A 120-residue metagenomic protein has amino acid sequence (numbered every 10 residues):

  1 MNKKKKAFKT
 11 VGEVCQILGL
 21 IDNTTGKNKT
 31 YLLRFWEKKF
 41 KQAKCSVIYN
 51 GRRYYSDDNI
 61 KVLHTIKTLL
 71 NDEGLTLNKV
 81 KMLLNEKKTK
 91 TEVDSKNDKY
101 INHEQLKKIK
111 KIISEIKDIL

Functional and structural regions predicted by a protein language model:
M1-K67, N71: Basic helix-turn-helix/winged-helix DNA-binding cores and closely related short helical interaction motifs
Y31, K79-M82, K111: Amphipathic alpha-helical interaction segments
D58-K96: Intrinsically disordered, low-complexity regulatory segments
K96-L120: Short, low-complexity, charged amphipathic interaction modules
